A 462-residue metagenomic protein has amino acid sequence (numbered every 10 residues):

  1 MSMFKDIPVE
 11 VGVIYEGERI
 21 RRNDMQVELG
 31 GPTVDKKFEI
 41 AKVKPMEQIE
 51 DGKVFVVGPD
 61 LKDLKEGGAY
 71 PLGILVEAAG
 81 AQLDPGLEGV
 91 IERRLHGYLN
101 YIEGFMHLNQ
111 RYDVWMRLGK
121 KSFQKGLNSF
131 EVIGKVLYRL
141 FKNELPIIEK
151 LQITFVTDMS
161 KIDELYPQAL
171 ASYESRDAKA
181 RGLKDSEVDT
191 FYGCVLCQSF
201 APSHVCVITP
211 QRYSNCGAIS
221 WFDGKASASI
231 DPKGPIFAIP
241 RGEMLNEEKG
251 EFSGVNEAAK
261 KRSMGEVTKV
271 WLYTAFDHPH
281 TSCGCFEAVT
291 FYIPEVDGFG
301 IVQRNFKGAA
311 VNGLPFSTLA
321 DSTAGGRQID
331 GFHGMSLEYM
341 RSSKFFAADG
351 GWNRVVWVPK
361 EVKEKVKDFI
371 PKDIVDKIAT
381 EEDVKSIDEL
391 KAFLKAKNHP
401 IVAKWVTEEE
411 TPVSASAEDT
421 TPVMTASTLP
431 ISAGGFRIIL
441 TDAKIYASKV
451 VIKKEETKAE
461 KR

Functional and structural regions predicted by a protein language model:
M1-S416: Cysteine-centered metal-binding/redox modules
A415-R462: Compositionally biased, non-globular sequence tracts
